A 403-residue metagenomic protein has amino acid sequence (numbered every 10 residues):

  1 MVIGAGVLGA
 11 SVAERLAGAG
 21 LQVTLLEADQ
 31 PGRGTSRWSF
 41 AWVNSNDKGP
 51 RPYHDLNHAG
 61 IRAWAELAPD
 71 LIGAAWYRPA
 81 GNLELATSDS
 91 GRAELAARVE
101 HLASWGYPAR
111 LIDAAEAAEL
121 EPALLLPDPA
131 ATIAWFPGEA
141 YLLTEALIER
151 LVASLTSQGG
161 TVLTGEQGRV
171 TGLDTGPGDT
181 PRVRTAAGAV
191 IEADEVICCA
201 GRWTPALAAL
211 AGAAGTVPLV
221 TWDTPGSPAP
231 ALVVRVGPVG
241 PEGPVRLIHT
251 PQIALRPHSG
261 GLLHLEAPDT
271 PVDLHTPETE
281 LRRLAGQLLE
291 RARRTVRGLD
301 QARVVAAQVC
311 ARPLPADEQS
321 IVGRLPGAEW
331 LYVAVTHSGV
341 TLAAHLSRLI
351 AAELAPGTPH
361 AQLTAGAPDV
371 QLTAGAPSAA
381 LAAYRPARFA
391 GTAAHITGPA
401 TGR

Functional and structural regions predicted by a protein language model:
M1-T24: N-terminal Rossmann-like FAD-binding beta1-loop-alpha1 element of flavoenzymes
V2-I3, V190-W203, L207, S347: Short hydrophobic core segments
E14-R15, V43, A75-Y77, R202-G327: Active-site substrate-recognition segment that forms the wall of the catalytic cavity or substrate channel
A17-R37: Glycine-rich FAD pyrophosphate-binding loop
F40-L120, Q252-A254: Dinucleotide-binding Rossmann-like beta1-alpha1 core, especially the glycine-rich loop that anchors the ADP
A74-E84, L111-S157, P268-D273, E329 (+1 more regions): Helix-loop-beta segment of a Rossmann-like dinucleotide-binding subdomain
A134-A187, I191-D194, C199: Helical element adjacent to the flavin cofactor pocket in flavoenzyme catalytic cores
V296-R403: C-terminal catalytic lobe of FAD-dependent flavoproteins
